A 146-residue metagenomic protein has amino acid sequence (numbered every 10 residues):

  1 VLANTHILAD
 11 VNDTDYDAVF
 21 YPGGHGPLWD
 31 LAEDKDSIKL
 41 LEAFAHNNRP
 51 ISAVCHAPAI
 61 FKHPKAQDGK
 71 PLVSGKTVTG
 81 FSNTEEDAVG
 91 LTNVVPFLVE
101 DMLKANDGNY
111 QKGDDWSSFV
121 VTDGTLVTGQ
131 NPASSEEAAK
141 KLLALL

Functional and structural regions predicted by a protein language model:
V1-L146: Active-site-adjacent pocket-lining segments in enzyme domains
